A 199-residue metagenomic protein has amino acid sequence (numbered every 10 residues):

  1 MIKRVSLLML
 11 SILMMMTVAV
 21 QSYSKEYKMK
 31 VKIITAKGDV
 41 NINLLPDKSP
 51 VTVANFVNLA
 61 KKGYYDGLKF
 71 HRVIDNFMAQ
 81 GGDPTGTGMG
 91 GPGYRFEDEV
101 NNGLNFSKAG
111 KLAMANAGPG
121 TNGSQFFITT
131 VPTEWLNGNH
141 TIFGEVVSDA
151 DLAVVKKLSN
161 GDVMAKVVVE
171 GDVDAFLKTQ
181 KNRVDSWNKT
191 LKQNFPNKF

Functional and structural regions predicted by a protein language model:
I2-M9, M16-F199: Cyclophilin-like peptidyl-prolyl cis-trans isomerases
